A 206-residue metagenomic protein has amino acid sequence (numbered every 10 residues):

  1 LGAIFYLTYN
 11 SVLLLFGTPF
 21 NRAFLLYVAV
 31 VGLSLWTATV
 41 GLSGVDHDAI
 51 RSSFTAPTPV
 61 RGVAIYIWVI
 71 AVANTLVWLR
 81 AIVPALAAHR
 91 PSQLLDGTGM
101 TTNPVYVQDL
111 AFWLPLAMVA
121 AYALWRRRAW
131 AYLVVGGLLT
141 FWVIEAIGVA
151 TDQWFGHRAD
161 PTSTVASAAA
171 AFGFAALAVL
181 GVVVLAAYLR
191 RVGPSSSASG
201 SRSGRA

Functional and structural regions predicted by a protein language model:
L1-V40, D46-T55: Membrane-interface helix-loop-helix junctions at boundaries between adjacent transmembrane segments
I4-V12, N74-V77, T140-V149: Aromatic-anchored segments of alpha-helical transmembrane domains
S11-P19, A81-A87, T151-R158: Juxtamembrane "helix-exit" motif on the non-cytosolic side of transmembrane helices
Y27-D46, T55-P84, V105-W113, L139 (+1 more regions): Alpha-helical transmembrane segments of multi-pass integral membrane proteins
S53-Y66, D96-M100, Y122-V143: Membrane-helix boundary/juxtamembrane motif in polytopic membrane proteins
V60, Q93-Q108, V165-A170: Short aromatic-rich membrane-water interface segments that cap or initiate transmembrane helices in multi-pass membrane
T75-G99: Hydrophobic transmembrane helix segments
Y106-A198: C-terminal transmembrane-bundle signature of multipass membrane proteins, characterized by strong activation on
